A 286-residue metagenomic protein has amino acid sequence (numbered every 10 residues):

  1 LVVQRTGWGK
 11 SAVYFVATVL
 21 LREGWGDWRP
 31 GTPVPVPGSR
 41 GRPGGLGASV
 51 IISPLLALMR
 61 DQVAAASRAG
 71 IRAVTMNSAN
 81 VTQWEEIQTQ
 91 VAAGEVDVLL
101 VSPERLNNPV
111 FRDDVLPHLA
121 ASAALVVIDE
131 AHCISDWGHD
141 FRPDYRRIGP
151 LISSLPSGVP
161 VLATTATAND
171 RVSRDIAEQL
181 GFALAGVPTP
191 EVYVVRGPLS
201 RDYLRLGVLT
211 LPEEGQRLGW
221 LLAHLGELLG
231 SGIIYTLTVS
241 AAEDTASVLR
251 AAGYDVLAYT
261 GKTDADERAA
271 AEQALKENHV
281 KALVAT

Functional and structural regions predicted by a protein language model:
L1-R22, V36, G41-S49, S53 (+1 more regions): Helicase motor core with emphasis on the C-terminal RecA-like subdomain
